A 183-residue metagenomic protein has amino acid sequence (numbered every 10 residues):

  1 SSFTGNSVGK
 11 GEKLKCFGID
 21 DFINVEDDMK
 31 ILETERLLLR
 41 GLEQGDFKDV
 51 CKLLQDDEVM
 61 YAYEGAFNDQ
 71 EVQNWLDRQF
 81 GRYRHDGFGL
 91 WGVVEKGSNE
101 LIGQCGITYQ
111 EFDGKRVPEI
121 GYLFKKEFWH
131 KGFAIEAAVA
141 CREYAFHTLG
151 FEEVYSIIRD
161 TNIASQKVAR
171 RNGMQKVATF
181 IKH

Functional and structural regions predicted by a protein language model:
S1, G11-F17, D21-Y61, D77 (+1 more regions): Acyl-donor (CoA/ACP) binding surface of acyl/acetyltransferases
D69-V72: Short amphipathic alpha-helix in the helical subdomain of ABC transporter nucleotide-binding domains
Q79-G92: A short helix-loop-beta-strand connector motif used in the catalytic cores of GNAT acetyltransferases and, in some
